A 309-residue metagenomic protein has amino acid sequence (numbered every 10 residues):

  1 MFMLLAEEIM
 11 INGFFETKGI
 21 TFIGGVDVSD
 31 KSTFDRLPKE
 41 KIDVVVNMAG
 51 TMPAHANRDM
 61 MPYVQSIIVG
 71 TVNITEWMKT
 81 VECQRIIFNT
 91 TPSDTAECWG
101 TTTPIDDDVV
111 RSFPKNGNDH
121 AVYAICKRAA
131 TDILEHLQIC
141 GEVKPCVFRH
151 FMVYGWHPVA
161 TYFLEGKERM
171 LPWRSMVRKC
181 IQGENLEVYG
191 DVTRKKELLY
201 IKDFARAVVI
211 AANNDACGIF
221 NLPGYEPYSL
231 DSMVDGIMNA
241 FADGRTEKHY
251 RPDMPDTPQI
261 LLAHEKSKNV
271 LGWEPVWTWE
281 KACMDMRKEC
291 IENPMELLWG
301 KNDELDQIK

Functional and structural regions predicted by a protein language model:
M1-V44: N-terminal Rossmann/SDR dinucleotide-binding element
V28-S66, E97: NAD(P)H-binding glycine-rich loop region in Rossmannoid oxidoreductase-like domains and their noncatalytic homologs
V45-T51, I86-P92, F148-H150: SDR active-site strand-loop-helix element
T51-P53, P92-W99, F151-H157: Active-site segment of SDR-like NAD(P)-dependent oxidoreductases
V72-V122, C146: Conserved Rossmann-fold NAD(P)-dependent oxidoreductase catalytic core, especially the SDR/UDP-sugar
V122, C126-A129: Active-site helix of classical SDR
E135-K195, I201-D203, G236-M238: NAD(P)-dependent short-chain dehydrogenase/reductase
C180-E184, Y189-K309: C-terminal substrate-binding subdomain of Rossmann-fold SDR/epimerase-dehydratase oxidoreductases
